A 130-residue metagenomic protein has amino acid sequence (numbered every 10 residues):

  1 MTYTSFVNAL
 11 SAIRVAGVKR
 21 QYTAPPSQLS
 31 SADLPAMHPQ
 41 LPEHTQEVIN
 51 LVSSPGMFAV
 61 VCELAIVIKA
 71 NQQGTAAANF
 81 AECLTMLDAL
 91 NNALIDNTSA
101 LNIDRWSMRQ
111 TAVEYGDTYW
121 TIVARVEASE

Functional and structural regions predicted by a protein language model:
M1-S31, P42-E130: Charged, amphipathic alpha-helical segments and their flanking helix caps
P35-P39: A short glycine-rich, His/Asp/Glu-containing loop-to-beta-strand
